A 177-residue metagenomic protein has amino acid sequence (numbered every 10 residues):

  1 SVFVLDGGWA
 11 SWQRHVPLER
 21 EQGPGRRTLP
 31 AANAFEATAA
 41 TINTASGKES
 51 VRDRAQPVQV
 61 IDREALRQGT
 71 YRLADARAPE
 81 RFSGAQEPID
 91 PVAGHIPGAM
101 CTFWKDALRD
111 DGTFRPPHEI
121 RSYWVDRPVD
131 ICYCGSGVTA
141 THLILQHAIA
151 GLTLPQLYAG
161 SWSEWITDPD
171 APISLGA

Functional and structural regions predicted by a protein language model:
S1, Y71, V129-D130, L154: Short active-site oxyanion
S1-V60, A85, T139-S163: Thiolate-centered catalytic microenvironments shared by cysteine-dependent enzyme domains
Q13-T41, D106-R115, R121, V125 (+1 more regions): Accessory recognition modules or surfaces
R63-R127, T167, S174-A177: Positively charged, proline/Ser/Thr-rich regional signature most characteristic of the Rhodanese/CDC25-like
D90, G94, I131-Y133, Q156: Short glycine- and Lys/Arg-enriched binding-loop motifs that mark or flank ligand-binding interfaces
W104-K105, Y133-S136, Y158-S161: Short, loop-centered acidic/histidine patches that primarily coordinate divalent metals
C132, V138, H142-I144, D170: C-terminal soluble interaction/assembly domains
A148, T167-D170: Hydrophobic alpha-helix feature that most strongly marks membrane-spanning transmembrane helices and their immediate
